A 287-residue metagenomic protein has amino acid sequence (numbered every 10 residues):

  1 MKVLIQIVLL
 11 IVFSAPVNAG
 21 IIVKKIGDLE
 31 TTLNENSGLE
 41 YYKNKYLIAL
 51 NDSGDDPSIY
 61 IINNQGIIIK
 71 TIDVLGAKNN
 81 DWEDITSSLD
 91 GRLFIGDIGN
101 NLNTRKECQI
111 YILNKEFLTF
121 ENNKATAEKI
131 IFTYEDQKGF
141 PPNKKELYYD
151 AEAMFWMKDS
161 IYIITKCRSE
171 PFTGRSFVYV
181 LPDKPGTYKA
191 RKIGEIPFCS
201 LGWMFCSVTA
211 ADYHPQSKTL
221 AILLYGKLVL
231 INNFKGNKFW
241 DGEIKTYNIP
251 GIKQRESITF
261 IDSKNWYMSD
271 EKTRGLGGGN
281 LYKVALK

Functional and structural regions predicted by a protein language model:
M1-K24: Bacterial Sec-dependent N-terminal signal peptides
G20-K287: Sequence/structural signature of beta-propeller domains
